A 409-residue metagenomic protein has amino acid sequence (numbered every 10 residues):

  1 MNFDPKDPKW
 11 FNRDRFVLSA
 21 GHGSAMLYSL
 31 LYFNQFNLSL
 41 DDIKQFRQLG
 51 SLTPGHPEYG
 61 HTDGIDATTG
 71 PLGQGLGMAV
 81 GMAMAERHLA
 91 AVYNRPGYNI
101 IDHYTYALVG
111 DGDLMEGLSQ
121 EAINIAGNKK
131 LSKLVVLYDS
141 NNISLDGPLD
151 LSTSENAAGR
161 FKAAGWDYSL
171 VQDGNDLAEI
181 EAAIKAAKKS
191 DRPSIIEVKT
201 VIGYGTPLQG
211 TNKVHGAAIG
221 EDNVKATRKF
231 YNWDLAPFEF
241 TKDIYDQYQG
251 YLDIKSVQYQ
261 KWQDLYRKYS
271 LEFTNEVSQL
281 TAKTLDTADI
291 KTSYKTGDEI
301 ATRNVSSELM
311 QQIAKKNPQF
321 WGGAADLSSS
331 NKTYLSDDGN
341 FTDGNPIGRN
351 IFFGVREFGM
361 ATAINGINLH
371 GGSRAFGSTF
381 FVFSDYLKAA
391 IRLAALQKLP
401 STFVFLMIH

Functional and structural regions predicted by a protein language model:
M1-T105, D246, G250-H409: Thiamine diphosphate
D4-D7, R13, E58-T62, A67-G250: Glycine-rich ThDP/TPP pyrophosphate-binding loop and its adjacent helix/strand module within ThDP-dependent enzymes
